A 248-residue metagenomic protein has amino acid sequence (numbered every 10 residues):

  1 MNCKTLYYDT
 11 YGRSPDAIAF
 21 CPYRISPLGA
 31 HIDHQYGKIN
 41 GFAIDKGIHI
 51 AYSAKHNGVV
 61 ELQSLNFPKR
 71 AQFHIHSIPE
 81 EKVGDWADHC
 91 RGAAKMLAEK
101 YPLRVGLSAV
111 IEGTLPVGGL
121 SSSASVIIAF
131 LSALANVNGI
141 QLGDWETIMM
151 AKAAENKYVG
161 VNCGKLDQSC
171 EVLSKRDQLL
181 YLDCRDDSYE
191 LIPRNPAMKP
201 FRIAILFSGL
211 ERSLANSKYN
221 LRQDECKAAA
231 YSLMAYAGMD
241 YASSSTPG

Functional and structural regions predicted by a protein language model:
M1-I18, I25-K38, H76-S77, K82-P196: Gly/Ser-rich oxyanion-binding loop with an adjacent helix/lid that shapes the negatively charged ligand pocket
M1-L28, H49-D85, Q178-G248: C-terminal nucleotide
F20-C21, F42-I44: Conserved strand-loop elements at the edges of beta-sheets that form or border functional pockets
Y36-A43, R222-Q223: Short Gly/aromatic-enriched secondary-structure transition segments
G41-A43, A51-A54, K100-Y101: Short, charge-rich binding segments
A43-K46, K175: A generic beta-sheet turn/junction motif
D45, R104, F201-I203: A general secondary-structure signal for short beta-strands and their flanking turns/coil in non-transmembrane regions
